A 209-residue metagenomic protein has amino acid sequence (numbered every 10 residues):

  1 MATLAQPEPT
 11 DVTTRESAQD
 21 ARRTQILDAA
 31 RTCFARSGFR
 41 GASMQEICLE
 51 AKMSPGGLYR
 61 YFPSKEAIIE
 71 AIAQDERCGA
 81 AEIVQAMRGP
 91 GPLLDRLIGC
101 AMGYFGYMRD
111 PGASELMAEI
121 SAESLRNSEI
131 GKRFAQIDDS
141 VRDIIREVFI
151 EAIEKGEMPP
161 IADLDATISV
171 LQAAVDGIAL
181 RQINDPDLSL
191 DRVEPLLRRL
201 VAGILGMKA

Functional and structural regions predicted by a protein language model:
M1-A21, T32, A209: N-terminal intrinsically disordered/low-complexity leader segments
A2, Q25, A29-A67, A71: Helix-turn-helix
R36-R40, P90, K155: Short coil/turn segments at alpha/beta junctions that flank glycine-rich nucleotide-binding fingerprints
P63-A67, A71, R88, P92 (+5 more regions): Residues in soluble alpha-helical coiled-coils and helical-bundle/repeat scaffolds
A71, E82-S114, L164-L171, E194: Hydrophobic alpha-helical connector segments
Q74-G79: Short, basic, alpha-helical segments at the C-terminal edge of helix-turn-helix-like DNA-binding modules
R96, R109-K132: Amphipathic alpha-helical segments used for helix-helix packing
G131-A135, D139, I153-V201, K208-A209: Hydrophobic/aromatic-rich alpha-helical bundle segments in the mid-to-C-terminal region
